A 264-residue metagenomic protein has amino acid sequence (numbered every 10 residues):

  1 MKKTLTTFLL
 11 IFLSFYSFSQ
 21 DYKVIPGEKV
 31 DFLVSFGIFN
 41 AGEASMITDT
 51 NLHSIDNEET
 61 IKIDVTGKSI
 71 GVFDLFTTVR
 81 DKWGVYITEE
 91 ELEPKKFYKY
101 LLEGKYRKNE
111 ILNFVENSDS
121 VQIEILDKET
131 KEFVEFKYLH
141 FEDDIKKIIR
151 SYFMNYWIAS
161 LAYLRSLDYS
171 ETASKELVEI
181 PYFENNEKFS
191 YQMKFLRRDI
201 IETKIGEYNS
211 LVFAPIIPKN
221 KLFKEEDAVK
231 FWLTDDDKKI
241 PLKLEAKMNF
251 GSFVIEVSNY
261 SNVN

Functional and structural regions predicted by a protein language model:
T4-Y16: Sec-dependent N-terminal signal peptides
F8-I11, K147, Y156, E176-V178 (+1 more regions): Residue-level marker of intrinsically disordered, low-complexity segments enriched for small/polar residues
L13, F18, E124, H140-F141 (+3 more regions): Intrinsic disorder/low-complexity signature
Q20-E116, Y163-N264: Acidic, serine/threonine-rich low-complexity disordered tracts
L112-L161: Hydrophobic, well-structured mid-protein blocks that either form specific transmembrane helices
